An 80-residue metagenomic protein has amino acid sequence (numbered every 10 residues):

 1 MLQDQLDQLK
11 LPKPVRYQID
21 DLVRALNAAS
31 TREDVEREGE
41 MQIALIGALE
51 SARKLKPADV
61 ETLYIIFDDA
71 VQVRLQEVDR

Functional and structural regions predicted by a protein language model:
M1-R80: Acidic, Ser/Pro/Thr-rich low-complexity regulatory regions and the short amphipathic helical interaction modules they
